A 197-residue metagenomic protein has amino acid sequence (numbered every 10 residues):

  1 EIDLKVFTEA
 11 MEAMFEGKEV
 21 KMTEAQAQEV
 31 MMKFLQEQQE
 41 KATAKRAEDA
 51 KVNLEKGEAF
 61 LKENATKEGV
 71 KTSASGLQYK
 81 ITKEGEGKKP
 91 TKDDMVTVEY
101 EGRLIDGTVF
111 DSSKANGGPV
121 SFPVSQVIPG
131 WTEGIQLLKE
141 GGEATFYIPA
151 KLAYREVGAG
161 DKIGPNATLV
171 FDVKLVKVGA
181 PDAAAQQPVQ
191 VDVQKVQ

Functional and structural regions predicted by a protein language model:
E1-Q197: Cross-family detector of peptidyl-prolyl cis-trans isomerase
